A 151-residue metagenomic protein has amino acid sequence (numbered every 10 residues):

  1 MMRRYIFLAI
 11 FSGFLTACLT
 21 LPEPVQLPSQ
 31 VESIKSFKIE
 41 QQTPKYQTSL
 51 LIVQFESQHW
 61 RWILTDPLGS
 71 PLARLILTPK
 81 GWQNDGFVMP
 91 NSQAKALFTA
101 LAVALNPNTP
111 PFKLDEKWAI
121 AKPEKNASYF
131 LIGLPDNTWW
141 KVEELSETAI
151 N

Functional and structural regions predicted by a protein language model:
M1-R4: Positively charged n-region of N-terminal signal peptides that target proteins for export
I6-S12: Sec-dependent N-terminal signal peptides
F14-A17: C-terminal motif of bacterial Sec signal peptides marking the signal peptidase cleavage site
L19-P22: Bacterial signal peptide processing site
V31-K38, Q58-R61, E124-L131: Short, hydrophobic/aromatic-rich segments at coil-to-beta transitions
S36-L72: Post-signal-peptide N-terminal segment of Sec-exported extracytoplasmic proteins
H59-N108: An acidic-aromatic
N91-N151: C-terminal low-complexity, charged extensions that often adopt amphipathic alpha-helices
